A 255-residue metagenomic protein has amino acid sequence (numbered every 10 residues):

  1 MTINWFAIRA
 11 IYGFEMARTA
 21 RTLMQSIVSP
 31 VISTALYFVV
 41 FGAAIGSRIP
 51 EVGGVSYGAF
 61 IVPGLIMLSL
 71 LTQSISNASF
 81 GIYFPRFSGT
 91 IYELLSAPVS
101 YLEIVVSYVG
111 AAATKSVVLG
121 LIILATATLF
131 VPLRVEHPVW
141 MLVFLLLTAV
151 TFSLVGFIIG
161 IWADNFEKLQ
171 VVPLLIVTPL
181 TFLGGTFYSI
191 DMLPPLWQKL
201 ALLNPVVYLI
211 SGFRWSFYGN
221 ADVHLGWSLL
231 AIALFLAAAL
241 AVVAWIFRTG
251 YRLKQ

Functional and structural regions predicted by a protein language model:
M1-P138, V143-Q255: Hydrophobic transmembrane alpha-helices and immediately adjacent juxtamembrane helices of multi-pass inner-membrane
